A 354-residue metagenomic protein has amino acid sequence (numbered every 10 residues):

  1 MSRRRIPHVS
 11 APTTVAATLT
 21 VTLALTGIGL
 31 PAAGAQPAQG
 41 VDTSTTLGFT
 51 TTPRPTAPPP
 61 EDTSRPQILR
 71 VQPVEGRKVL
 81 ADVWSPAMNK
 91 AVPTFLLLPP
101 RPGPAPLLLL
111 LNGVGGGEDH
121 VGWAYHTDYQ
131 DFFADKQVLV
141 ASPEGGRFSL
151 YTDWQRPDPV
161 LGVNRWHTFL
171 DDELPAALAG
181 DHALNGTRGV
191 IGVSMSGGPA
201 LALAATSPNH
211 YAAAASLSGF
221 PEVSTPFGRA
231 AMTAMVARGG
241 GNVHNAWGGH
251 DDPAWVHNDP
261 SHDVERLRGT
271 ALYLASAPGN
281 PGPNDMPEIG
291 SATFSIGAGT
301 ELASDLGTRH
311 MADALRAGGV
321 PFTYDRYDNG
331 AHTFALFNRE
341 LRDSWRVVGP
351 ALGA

Functional and structural regions predicted by a protein language model:
S2-A354: Non-catalytic cap/lid and distal C-terminal segments of serine-dependent acyl enzymes
